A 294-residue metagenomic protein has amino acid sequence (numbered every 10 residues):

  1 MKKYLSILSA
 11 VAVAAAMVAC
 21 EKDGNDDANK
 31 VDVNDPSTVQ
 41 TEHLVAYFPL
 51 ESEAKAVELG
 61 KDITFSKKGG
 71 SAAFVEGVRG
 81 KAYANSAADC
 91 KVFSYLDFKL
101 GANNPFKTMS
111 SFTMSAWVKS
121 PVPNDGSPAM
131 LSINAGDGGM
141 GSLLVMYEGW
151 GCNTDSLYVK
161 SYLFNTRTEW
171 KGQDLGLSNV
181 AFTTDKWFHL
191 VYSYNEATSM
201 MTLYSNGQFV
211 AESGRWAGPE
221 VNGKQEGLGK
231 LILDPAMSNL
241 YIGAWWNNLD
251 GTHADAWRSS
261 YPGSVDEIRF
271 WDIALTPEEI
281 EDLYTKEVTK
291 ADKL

Functional and structural regions predicted by a protein language model:
Y4-S6, M17-K91, A236, E281-L294: Extracytoplasmic low-complexity segments
N29-V39, D89-F112, D174-V180: Short surface loop/edge beta-strand patches of beta-sandwich-type extracellular domains that form ligand-contact sites
H43, L100-V122, L131, G139-G149 (+2 more regions): A carbohydrate-recognition surface predominantly in extracellular/luminal proteins
A46-E53, T113-V122, M237, A256-E287: Extracellular, beta-strand-rich glycan-interacting domains
L131-N165, G223: Glycan-recognition/cleft segments
Y162-H189: Short, aromatic/His-centered strand-loop micro-motif at the edge of beta-sheets
D185-Y194, L203: Short tryptophan-centered beta-strand motifs in secreted/extracellular beta-sheet-rich domains of glycan-recognition
G214-G263: Flexible glycan-contacting loops in extracellular carbohydrate-active proteins
